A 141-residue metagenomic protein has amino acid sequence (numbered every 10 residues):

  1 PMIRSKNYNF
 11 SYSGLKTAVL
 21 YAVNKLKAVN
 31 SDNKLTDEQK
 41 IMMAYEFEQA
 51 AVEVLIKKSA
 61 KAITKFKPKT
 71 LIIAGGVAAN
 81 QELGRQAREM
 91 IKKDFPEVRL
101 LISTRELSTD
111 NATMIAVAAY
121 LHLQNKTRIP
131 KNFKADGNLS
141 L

Functional and structural regions predicted by a protein language model:
P1-L141: Acidic, glycine-enriched active-site microenvironments
